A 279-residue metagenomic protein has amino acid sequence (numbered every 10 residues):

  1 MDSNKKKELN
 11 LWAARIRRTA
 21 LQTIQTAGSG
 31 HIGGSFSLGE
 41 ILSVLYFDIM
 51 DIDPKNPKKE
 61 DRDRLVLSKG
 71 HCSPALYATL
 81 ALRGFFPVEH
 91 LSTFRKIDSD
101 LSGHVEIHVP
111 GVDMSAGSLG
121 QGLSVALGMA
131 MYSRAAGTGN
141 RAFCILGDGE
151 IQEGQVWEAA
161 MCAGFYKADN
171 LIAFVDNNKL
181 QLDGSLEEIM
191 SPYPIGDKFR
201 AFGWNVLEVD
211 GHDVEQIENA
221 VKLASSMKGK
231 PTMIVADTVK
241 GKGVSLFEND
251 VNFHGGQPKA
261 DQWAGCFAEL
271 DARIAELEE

Functional and structural regions predicted by a protein language model:
M1-I16: N-terminal hydrophobic or amphipathic helices/low-complexity stretches enriched in small/hydrophobic/Pro/Gly
E8-L9, A20-T23, S35-F165: Cofactor-binding active-site loop characterized by glycine-rich and histidine/acidic residues
A13-S29, D176-N178: N-terminal capping segment at the start of a domain
G28-F36: Structural motif
V66, I172, E208, M233-V235: Structured core elements
P74, I151-Q152, L180-Q181, K240-V244: Short, active-site-adjacent cap segments at secondary-structure transitions
G111, S115-S118, L123-M227: Thiamine diphosphate
V214-E279: Glycine/aspartate-rich loop-and-adjacent alpha/beta segment that forms the canonical ThDP
